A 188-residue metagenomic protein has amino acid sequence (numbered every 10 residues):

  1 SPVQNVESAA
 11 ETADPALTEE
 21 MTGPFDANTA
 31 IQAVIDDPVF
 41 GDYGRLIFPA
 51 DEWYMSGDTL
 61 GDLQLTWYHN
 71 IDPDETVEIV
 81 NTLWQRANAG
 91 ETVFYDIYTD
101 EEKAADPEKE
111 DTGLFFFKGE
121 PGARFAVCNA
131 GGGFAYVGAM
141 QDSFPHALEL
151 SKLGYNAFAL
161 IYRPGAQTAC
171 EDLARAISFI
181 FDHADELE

Functional and structural regions predicted by a protein language model:
S1-E110: N-terminal targeting or regulatory segments adjacent to alpha/beta-hydrolase or S9 domains
D106-K118, R124-F125: A short loop-to-beta-strand scaffold at the N-terminal edge of the catalytic core in hydrolase folds
A123-G133: Short beta-strand element of the alpha/beta-hydrolase
G131-S143: N-terminal cap/lid subdomain of alpha/beta-hydrolase-fold enzymes
G132, I161-G165: Short beta-to-alpha linker loops that shape the active-site pocket of alpha/beta-hydrolase fold enzymes
G133-Y136, A157, F179: Serine-hydrolase catalytic-loop signature spanning alpha/beta hydrolases and amidase-signature enzymes
M140-F158: Short amphipathic alpha-helix adjacent to the substrate-entry channel of hydrolases
D142, A166-E186: Alpha/beta-hydrolase active-site loop
